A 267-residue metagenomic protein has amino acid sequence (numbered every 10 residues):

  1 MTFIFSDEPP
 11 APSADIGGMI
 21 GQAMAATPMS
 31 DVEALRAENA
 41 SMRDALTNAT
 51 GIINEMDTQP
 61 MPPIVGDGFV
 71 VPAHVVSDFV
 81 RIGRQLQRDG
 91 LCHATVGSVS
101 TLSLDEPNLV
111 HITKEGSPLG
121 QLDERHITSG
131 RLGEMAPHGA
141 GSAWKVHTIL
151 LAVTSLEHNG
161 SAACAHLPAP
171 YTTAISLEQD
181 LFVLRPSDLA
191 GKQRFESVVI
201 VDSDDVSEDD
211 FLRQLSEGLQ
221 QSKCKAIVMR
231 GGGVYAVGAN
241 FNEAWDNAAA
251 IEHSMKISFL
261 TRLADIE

Functional and structural regions predicted by a protein language model:
M1-E267: Glycine-rich flexible loops
